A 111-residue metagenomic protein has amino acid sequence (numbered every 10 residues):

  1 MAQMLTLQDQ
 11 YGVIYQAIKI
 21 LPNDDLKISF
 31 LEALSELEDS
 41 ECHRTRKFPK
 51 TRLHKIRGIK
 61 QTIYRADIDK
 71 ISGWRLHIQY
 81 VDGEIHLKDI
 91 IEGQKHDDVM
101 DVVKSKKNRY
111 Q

Functional and structural regions predicted by a protein language model:
M1-W74, Y80-Q111: Basic, Lys/Arg-enriched alpha-helical interface segments
